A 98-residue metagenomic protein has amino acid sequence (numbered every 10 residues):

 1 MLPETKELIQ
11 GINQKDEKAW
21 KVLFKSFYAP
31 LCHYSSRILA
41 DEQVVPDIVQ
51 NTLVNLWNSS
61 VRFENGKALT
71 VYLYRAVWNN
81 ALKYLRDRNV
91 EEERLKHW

Functional and structural regions predicted by a protein language model:
M1-E7: Intrinsic, short, N-terminal disordered tails of RNA polymerase sigma-factor systems
L8, A19-W20, I48-N51, L69 (+2 more regions): Hydrophobic side chains within well-formed alpha-helices
I9-H33: A short, charge-rich alpha-helical start-of-domain segment used by transcription regulators
N13-Q14, N51-A68, D87-N89: Sigma70-family region 2
L31, S35, L56, S60 (+1 more regions): Hydrophobic recognition helices of helix-based DNA-binding modules
H33, D47-V54, K67-N79: Structural recognition of an alpha-helix C-terminal capping motif at a helix-to-coil junction
R62-N65, W78-K96: Arg/Lys-rich amphipathic alpha helix in sigma70-family domain 2
